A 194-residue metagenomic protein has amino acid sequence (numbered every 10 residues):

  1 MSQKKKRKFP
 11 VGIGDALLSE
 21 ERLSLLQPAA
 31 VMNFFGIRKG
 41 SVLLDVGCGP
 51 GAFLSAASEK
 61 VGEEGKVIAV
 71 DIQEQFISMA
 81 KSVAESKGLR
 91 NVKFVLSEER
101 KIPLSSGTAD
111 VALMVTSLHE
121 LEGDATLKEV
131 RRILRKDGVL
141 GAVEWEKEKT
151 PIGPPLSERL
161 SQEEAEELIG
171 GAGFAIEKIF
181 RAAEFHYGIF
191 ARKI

Functional and structural regions predicted by a protein language model:
Q3-R22, K136-F190: C-terminal alpha-helical "lid/dimerization" subdomain adjacent to the S-adenosyl-L-methionine
R22-S41: Conserved alpha-helix/loop element of class I SAM-dependent methyltransferases that forms part of the SAM/SAH-binding
V42, K66, D137-V139: Short glycine-centered segments of the SAM/dcSAM-binding site in methyltransferase folds
L44-K101: Class I SAM-dependent methyltransferase SAM/SAH-binding core
V61-G62, L121-E122, L134-R135: Helix-to-beta-strand junctions that scaffold the AdoMet/dcAdoMet cofactor pocket in Class I SAM-dependent enzymes
R100-V111: A short acidic, Gly/Pro-enriched loop at the edge of an enzyme's catalytic core that lines a small-molecule cofactor
D110-G123: A short SAM/SAH-binding and catalytic strip from SAM-dependent methyltransferases
A125-V139: A short glycine-rich, Lys/Arg-flanked "PGG" loop and its adjoining helix->strand segment in the class I
